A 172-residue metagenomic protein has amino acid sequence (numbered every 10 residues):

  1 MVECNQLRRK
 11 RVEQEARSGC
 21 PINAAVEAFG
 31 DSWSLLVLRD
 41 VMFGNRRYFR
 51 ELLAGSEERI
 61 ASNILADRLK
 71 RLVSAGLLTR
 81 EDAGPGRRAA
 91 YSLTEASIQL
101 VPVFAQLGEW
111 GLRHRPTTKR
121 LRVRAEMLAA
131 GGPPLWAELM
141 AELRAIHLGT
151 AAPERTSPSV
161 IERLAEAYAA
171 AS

Functional and structural regions predicted by a protein language model:
M1-F29: N-terminal leader segment of winged-helix/HTH proteins
M1-Q6, F104-S172: C-terminal regulatory/oligomerization modules of transcriptional regulators
Q6-R9, E15-A16, W33-L38, Y48-F49 (+1 more regions): Short histidine
C20-A61: N-terminal helix-turn-helix DNA-binding core of bacterial DNA-binding proteins
G30, G84-L107: Basic, amphipathic "hinge/linker" alpha-helix immediately C-terminal to the N-terminal HTH DNA-binding motif
L36, D40, L77-T79, Q106: Solvent-exposed, amphipathic alpha-helical segments
F49, G76, R115-K119: Short amphipathic alpha-helical interaction/hinge segments
S56-R80, G86: Canonical helix-turn-helix DNA-binding module
